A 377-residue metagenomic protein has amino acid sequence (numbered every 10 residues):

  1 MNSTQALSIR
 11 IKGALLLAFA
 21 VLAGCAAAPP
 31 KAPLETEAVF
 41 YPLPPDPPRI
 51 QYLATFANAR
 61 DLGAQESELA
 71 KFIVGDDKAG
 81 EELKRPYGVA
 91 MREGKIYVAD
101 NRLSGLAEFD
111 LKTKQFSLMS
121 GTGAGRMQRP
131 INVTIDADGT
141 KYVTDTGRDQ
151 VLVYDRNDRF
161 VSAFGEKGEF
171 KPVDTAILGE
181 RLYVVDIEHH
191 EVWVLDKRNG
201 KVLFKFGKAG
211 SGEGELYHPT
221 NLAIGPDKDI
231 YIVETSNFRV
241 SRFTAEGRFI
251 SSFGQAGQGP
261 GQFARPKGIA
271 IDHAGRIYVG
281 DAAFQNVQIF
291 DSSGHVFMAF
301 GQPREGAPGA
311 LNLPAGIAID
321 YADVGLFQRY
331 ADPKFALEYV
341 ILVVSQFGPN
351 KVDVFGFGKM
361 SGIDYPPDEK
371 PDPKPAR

Functional and structural regions predicted by a protein language model:
L22-G24: C-terminal motif of bacterial Sec signal peptides marking the signal peptidase cleavage site
A26-P29: Bacterial signal peptide processing site
T55, N101, T146, I187 (+6 more regions): Short loop/turn segments immediately following the C-termini of beta-strands
K78-E93, A124-D138, G168-E180, S211-D227 (+2 more regions): Beta-rich, blade/repeat-based domains predominating in secreted/periplasmic proteins but also intracellular
K95-V98, T140-V143, L182-V184, W193 (+4 more regions): Conserved beta-propeller blade signature
D110-K114, D155-R159, D196-G200, T244-R248 (+2 more regions): Short loop/turn segments that connect beta-strands within beta-propeller blades
L313-R377: Blade-level signature of beta-propeller repeat domains, shared across WD40, Kelch, NHL, RCC1 and BNR/Asp-box propellers
